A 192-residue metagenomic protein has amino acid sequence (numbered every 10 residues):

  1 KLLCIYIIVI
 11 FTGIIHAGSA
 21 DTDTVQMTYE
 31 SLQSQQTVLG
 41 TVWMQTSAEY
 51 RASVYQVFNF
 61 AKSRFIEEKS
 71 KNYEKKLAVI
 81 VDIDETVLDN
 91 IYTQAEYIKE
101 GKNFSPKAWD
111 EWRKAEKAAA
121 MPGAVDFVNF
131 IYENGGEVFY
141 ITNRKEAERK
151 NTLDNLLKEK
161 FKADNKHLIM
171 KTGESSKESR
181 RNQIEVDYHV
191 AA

Functional and structural regions predicted by a protein language model:
C4-G13: Bacterial N-terminal signal peptides
H16-V81: Non-catalytic pre-domain segments flanking phosphatase-related domains
Q33, A48-Y55, K75, K114-P122 (+2 more regions): Soluble non-cytosolic domains of exported or imported proteins
R51, K71-K76, V87-A118, E133: Active-site neighborhood of HAD-like aspartate-dependent phosphohydrolases
E74-L77, Y132-F139, K162-K166, V186-A191: Loop/turn elements at helix/coil->beta-strand transitions in domains of secreted/extracellular proteins
E85, A115, A124-L156, H167-M170: Substrate-recognition element of Asp-dependent hydrolases with the DxDx(T/V) motif
F161-S175: A short, structured active-site edge motif that brings together acidic residues
S176-A192: Conserved Lys-Pro-Asp/Glu-containing loop-to-beta segment of HAD-superfamily phosphomonoesterases, centered on
